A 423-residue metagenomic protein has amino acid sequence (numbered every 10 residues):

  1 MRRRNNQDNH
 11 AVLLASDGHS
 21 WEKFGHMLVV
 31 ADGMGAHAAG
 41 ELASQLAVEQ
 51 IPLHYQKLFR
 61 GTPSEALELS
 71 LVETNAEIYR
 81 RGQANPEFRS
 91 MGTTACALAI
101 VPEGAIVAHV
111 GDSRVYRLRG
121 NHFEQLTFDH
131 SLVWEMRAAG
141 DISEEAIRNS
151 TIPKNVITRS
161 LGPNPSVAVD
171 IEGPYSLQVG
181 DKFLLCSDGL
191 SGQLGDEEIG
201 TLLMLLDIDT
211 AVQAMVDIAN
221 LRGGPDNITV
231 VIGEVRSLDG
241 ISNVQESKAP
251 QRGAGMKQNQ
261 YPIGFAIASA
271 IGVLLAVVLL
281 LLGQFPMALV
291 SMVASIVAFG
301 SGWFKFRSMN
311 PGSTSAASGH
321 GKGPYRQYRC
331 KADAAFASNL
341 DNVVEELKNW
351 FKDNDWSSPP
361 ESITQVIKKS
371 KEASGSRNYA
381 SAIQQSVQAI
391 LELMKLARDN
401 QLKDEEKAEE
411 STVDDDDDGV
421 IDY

Functional and structural regions predicted by a protein language model:
M1-E372, A380-Y423: PP2C/PPM-type serine/threonine phosphatase catalytic domain
